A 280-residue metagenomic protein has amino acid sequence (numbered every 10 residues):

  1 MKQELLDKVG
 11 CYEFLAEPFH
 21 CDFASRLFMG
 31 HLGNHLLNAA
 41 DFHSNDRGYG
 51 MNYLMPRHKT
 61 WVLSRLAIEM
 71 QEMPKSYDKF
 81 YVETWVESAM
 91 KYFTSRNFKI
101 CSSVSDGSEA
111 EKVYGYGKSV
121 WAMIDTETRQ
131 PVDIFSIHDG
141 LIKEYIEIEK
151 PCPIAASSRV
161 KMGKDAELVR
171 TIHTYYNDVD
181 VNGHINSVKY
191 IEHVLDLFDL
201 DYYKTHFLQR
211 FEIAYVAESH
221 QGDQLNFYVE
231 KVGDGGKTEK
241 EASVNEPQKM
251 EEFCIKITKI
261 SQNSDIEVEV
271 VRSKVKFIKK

Functional and structural regions predicted by a protein language model:
M1-L63, K118, A122-F207, R272 (+1 more regions): Hot-dog-fold acyl-thioester-processing enzymes
Q3, D7-Y12, A67-A155, Y215 (+2 more regions): HotDog/MaoC-like acyl-thioester-processing domains
R65, R210-E212: Extracellular/lumenal ectodomain signal focusing on beta-strand-rich modules and carbohydrate-recognition contexts
F207-R210, C254: Phosphate-/nucleic-acid-contacting segments
